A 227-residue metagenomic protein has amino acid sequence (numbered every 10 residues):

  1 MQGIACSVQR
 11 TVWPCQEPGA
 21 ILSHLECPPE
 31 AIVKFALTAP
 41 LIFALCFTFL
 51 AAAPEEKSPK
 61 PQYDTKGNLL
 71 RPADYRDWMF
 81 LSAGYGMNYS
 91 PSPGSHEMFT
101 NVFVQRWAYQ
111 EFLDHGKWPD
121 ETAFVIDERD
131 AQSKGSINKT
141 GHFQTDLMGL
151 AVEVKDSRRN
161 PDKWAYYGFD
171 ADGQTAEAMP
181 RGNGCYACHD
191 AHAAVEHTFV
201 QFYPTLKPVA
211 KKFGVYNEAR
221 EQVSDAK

Functional and structural regions predicted by a protein language model:
Q16-I32: Short, Lys/Arg-enriched N-terminal segments with co-localized hydrophobic residues within the first ~10-30 amino acids
A36-T48: Bacterial N-terminal signal peptides
F47-K57: Bacterial Sec-dependent signal peptides at the C-terminal "C-region" and cleavage site
E55-K57, P61-D64, R71-M79, A83-N88 (+1 more regions): Sequence context surrounding c-type heme c attachment/ligation sites in exported
M98-L113, S136-N138: N-terminal post-signal-peptidase region of extra-cytosolic proteins
